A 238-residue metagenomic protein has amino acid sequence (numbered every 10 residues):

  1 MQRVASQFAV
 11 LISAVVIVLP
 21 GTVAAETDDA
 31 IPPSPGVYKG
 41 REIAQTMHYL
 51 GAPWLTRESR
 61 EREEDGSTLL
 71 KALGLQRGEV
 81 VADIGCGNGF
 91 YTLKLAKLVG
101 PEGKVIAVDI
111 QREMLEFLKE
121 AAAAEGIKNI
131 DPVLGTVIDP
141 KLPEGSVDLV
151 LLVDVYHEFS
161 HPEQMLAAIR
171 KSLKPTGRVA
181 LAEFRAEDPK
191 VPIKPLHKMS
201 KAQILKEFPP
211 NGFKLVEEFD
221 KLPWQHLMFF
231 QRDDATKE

Functional and structural regions predicted by a protein language model:
E26-A82: Class I SAM-dependent transferase core
E79, G103, G177: Glycine-centered, small-residue-biased loops immediately flanking beta-strands in adenine/cofactor-binding cores
V81, V150-L151: Hydrophobic beta-strand segment of the Class I
A82-D139: Class I SAM-dependent methyltransferase SAM/SAH-binding core
A96-K97, E163-R178: A short glycine-rich, Lys/Arg-flanked "PGG" loop and its adjoining helix->strand segment in the class I
P140-L149: A short acidic, Gly/Pro-enriched loop at the edge of an enzyme's catalytic core that lines a small-molecule cofactor
R178-L205: Conserved class I S-adenosyl-L-methionine
V216-E238: Core SAM-dependent methyltransferase catalytic element
